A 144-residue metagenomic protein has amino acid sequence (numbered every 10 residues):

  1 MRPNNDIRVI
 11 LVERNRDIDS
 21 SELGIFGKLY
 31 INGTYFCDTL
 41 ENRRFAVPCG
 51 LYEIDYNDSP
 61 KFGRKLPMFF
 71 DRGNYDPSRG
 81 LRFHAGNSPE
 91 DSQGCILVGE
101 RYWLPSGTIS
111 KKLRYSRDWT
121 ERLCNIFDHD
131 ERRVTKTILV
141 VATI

Functional and structural regions predicted by a protein language model:
M1-T137, I144: Cell wall/extracellular polymer interaction/catalysis modules
